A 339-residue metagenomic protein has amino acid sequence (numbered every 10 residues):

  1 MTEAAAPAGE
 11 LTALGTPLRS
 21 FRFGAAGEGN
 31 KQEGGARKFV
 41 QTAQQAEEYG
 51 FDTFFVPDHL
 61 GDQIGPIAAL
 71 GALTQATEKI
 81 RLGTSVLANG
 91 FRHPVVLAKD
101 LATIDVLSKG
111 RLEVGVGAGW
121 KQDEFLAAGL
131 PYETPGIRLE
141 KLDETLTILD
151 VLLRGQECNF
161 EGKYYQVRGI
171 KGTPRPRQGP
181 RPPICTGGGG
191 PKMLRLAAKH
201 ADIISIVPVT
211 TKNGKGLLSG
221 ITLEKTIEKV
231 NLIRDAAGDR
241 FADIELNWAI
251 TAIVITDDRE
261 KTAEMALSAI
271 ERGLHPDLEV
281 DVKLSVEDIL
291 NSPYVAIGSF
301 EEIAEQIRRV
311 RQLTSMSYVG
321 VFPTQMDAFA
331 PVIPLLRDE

Functional and structural regions predicted by a protein language model:
M1-E339: Active-site-adjacent structural elements that line small-molecule/cofactor binding pockets in enzymes
